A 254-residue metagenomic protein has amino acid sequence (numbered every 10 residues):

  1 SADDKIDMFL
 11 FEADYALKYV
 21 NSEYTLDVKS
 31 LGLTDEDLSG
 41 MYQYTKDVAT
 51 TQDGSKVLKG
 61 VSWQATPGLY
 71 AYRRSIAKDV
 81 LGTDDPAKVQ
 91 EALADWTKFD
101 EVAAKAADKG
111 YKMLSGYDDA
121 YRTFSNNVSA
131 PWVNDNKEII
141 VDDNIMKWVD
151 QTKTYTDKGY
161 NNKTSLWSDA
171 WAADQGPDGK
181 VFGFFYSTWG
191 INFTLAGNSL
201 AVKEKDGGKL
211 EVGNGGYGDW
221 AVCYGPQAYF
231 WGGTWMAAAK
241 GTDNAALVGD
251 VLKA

Functional and structural regions predicted by a protein language model:
S1, A13-D14, A245, D250-A254: Short, intrinsically disordered, charge-balanced linker/junction segments flanking boundaries in proteins
S1-M41, D79, A173-Q175, F182-G183 (+2 more regions): Extracytoplasmic "Venus flytrap"/periplasmic binding protein-like
D7-L10, G60-S62, L69-A71, M113-S115 (+3 more regions): Structural recognition of the beta-strand scaffold that forms the well-ordered cores of secreted hydrolase catalytic
F11-Y15, T66, Y117-A120, F185-L195: Beta->alpha turn/N-cap motifs
K18, K147-D250: Extracytoplasmic/periplasmic substrate-binding proteins
Y19-E23, Y72-R73, G82, N127 (+1 more regions): Short, solvent-exposed loop/turn and secondary-structure capping segments
K29-S39, D47-A120, W132-L166, K240-A246: Helix-loop-helix "hinge/cap" segment bordering the ligand-binding cleft or interdomain interface
